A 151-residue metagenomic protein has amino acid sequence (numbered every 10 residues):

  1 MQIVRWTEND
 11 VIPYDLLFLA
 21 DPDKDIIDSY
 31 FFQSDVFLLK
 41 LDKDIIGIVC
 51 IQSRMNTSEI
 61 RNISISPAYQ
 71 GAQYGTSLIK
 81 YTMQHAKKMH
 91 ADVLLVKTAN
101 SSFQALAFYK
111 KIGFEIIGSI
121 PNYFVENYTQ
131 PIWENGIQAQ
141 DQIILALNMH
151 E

Functional and structural regions predicted by a protein language model:
M1-P13: A short beta-loop-alpha structural element at the N-terminal edge of CoA-dependent acyl/N-acetyltransferase catalytic
L38, D44-S53, T57-S64: Conserved beta-strand in the GNAT
I63-G71, A99-N100: A short, internal acetyl-CoA/4′-phosphopantetheine-binding micro-motif in the GNAT/acyltransferase core
Y69, Q73-Y81: Conserved acetyl-CoA pyrophosphate-binding loop and the N-cap/start of the following alpha-helix in GNAT-like
T82-A86, A105: Short hydrophobic clusters on alpha-helical segments that form packing/core surfaces in small helical domains
A86-T98: Conserved GNAT acetyl-CoA-binding A-motif
V96-L106, P121-N127: Conserved beta-strand-loop-alpha-helix junction that forms the acyl-donor binding cleft
F108-Y109, F114: Conserved active-site tyrosine of GNAT-family acetyltransferases
